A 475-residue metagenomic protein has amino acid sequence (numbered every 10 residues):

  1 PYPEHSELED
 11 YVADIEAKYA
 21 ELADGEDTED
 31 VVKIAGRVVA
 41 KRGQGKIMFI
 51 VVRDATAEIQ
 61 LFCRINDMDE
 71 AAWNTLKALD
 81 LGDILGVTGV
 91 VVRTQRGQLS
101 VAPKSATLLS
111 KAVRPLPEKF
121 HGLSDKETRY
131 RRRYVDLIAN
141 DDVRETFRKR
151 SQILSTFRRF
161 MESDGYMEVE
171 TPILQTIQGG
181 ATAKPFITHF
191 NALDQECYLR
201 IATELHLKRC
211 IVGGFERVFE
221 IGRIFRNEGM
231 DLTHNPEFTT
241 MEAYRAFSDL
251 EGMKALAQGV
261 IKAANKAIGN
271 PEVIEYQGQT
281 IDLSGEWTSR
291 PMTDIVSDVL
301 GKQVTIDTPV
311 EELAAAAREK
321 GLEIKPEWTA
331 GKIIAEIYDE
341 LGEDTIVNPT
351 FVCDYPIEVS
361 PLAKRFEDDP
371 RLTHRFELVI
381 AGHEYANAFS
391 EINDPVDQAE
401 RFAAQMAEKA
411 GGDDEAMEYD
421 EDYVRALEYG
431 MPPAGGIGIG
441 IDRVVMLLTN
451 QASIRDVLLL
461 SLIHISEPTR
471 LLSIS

Functional and structural regions predicted by a protein language model:
P1-S466: Class II aminoacyl-tRNA synthetase catalytic cores and aaRS-like
I463-S475: Single conserved hydrophobic/aromatic residue that forms the stacking wall/gate of nucleotide- or nucleobase-binding
